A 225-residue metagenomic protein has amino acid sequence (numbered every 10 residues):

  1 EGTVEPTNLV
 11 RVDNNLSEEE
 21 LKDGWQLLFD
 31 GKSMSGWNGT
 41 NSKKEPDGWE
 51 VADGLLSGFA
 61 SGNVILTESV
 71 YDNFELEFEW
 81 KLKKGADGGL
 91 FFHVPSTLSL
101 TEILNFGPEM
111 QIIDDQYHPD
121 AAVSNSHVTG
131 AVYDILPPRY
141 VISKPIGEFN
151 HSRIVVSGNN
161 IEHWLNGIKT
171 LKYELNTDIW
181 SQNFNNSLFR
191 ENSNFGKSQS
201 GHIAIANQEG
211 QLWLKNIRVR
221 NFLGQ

Functional and structural regions predicted by a protein language model:
E1-Q225: Carbohydrate-interacting regions of secretory-pathway proteins
